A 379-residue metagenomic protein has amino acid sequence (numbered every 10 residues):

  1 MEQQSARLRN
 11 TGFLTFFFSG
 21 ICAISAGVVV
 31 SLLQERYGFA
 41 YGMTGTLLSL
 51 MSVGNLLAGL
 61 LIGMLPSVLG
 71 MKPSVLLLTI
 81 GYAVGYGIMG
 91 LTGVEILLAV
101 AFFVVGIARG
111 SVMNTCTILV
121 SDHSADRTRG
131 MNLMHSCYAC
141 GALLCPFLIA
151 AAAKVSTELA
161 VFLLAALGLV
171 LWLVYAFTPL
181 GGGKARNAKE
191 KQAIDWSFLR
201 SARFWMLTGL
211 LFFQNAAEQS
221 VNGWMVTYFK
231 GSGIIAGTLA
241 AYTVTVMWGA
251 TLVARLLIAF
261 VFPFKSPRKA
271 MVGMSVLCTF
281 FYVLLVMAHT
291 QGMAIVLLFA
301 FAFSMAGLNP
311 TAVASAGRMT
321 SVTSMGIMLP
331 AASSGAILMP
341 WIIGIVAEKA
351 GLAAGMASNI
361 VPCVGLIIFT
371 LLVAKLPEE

Functional and structural regions predicted by a protein language model:
A26-G27, A202-V253: Extracytoplasmic gate region of multi-pass secondary transporters
G38, G70, L91-I96, A125 (+3 more regions): Helix-breaking motifs and short loop linkers at transmembrane-helix boundaries and internal kinks in secondary membrane
L57-I96: Conserved MFS/SLC helix-loop-helix module at the cytosolic interface between two early adjacent transmembrane helices
A58-G70, A153, A254-S266, A347-E348: Helix-to-loop junctions at the C-terminal end of transmembrane segments in multipass secondary transporters
A101-S136: Cytoplasmic helix-loop-helix junction between adjacent transmembrane helices in 12-TM secondary transporters
D126-R127, N132-G183: Helix-loop-helix hairpin linking two adjacent transmembrane segments in secondary transporters
K265-A312: C-terminal transmembrane helical hairpin of 12-TM major facilitator-type secondary transporters
M319-L352, M356-N359: A late C-terminal transmembrane helix in Major Facilitator Superfamily
